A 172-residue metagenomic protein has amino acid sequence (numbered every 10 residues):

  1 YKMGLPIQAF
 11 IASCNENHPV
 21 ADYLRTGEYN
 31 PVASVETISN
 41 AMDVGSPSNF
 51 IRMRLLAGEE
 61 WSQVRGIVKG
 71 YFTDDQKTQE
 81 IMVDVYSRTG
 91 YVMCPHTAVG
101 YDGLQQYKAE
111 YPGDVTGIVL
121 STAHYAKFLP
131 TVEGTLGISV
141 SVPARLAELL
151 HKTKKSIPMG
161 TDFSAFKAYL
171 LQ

Functional and structural regions predicted by a protein language model:
Y1-Q172: PLP-dependent amino-acid enzyme catalytic core
